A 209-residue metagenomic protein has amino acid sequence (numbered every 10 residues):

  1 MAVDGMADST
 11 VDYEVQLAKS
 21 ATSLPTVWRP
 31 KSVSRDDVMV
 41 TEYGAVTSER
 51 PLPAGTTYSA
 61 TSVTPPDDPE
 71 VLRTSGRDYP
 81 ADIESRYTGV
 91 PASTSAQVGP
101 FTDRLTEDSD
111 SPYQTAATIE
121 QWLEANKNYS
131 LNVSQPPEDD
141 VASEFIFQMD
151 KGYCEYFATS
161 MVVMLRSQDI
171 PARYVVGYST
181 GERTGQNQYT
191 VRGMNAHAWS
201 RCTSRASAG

Functional and structural regions predicted by a protein language model:
M1-R77: Intrinsically disordered, low-complexity N-terminal segments that are enriched in acidic
A2, V46-T47, E84-A92, F101-D110 (+2 more regions): Second-shell loop/turn segments in exported
P53, A60, P91-S95, G99 (+4 more regions): Solvent-exposed, acidic/flexible segments
P53-G55, D140, G193-H197: Short, solvent-exposed loop/turn segments at the edges of secondary structure
S62-P66, A92-T94, Q135, V176-Y178: A mature extracytoplasmic/lumenal domain signature
P65-D68, L123-S130, K151-Y153, S179-E182 (+1 more regions): Solvent-exposed loop/turn segments at secondary-structure junctions within structured extracellular/periplasmic domains
S93-I146, A208: Secondary-structure boundary elements
Q121, E155-G209: Hydrophobic/aromatic-rich core segments of domains that either
